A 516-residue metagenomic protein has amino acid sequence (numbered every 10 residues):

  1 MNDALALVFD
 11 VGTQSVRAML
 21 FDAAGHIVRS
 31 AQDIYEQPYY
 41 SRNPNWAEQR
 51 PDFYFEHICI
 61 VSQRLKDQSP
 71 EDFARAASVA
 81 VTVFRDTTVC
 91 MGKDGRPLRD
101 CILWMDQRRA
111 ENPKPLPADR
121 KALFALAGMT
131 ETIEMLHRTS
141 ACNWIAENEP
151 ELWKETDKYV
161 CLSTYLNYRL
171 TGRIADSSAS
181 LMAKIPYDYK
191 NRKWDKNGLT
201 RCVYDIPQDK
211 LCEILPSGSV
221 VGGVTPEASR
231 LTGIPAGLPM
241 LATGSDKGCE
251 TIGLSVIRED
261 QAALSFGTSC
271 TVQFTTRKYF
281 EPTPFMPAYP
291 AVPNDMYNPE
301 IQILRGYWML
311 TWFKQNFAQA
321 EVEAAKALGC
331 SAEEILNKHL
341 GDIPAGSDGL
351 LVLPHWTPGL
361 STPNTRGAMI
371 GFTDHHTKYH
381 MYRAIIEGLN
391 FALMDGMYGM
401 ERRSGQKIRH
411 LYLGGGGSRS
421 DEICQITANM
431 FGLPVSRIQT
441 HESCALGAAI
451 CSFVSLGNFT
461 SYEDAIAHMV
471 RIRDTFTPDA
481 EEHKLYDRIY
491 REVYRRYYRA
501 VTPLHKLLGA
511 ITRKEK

Functional and structural regions predicted by a protein language model:
M1-I34, A77-A118, E151, G218-V221 (+1 more regions): Glycine/Thr-rich phosphate-binding loops that ligate phosphate moieties of nucleotide and other phosphorylated ligands
A4-D10, F73-V81, Y159, P239-G253 (+3 more regions): Short glycine-aspartate micro-motif
V11-T13, A24, M91, A125-S245 (+5 more regions): Gly/Ser/Thr-rich active-site cleft segment
Q32-A74: N-terminal phosphate-binding loop and adjacent alpha-helix
D52-Y54, A118-I133, G233-I234, D260-A263 (+1 more regions): A polyampholytic, Gly/Pro-enriched intrinsically disordered region
I58-A77, N148-W153, K196-Q208, R230-T232 (+1 more regions): Phosphate/pyrophosphate-binding loops at sites that engage ATP/ADP/AMP, CoA/4′-phosphopantetheine, polyphosphate
R138-I145, L170, P186, E250-L254 (+4 more regions): Buried hydrophobic packing segments
Y189-N294, A327-K338, H410, S418-A428: ATP-dependent carbohydrate kinase catalytic cores
